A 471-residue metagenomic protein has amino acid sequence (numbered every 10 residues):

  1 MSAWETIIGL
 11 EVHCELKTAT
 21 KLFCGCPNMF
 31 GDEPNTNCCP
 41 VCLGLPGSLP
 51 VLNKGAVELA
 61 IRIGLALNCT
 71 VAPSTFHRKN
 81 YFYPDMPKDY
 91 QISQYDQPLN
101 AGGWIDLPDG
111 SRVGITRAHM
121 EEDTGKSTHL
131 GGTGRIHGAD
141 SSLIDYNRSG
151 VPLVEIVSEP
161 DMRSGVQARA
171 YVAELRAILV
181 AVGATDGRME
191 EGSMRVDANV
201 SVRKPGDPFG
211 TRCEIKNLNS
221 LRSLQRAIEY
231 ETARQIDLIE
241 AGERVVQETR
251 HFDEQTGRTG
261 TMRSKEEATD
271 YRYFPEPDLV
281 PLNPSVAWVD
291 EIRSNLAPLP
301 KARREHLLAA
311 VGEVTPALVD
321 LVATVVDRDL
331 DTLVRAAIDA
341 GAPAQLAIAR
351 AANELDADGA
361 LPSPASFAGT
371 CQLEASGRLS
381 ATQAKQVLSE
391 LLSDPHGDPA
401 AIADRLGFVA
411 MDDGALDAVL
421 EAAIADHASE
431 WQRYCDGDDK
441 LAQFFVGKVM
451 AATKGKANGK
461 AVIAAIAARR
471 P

Functional and structural regions predicted by a protein language model:
M1-P298, P316, L330-D331, A340-A342: Basic, nucleic-acid-interacting segments
E58, Y271, E305, P316-D320 (+7 more regions): Non-catalytic, well-ordered alpha-helical scaffold segments
L59, I63, Y171-E174, I178-A181 (+12 more regions): Generic, well-ordered alpha-helical scaffold segments in large soluble proteins
E191-K204, A309-R335, D339-P362, E390-D394 (+1 more regions): Core structural elements
W288-N295, A302-R304, V334-A340, A365-L379: Extended, non-catalytic structural segments that build the interaction scaffolds of large macromolecular assemblies
L361-A368, Q372, R378-A452: Strongly charged, low-complexity linkers/loops
T453-G459: Short, basic interhelical loop/turn and adjoining N-cap of the next helix at nucleic-acid- or acidic-partner-contacting
K460, A464-P471: A carboxyl-terminal module marker
